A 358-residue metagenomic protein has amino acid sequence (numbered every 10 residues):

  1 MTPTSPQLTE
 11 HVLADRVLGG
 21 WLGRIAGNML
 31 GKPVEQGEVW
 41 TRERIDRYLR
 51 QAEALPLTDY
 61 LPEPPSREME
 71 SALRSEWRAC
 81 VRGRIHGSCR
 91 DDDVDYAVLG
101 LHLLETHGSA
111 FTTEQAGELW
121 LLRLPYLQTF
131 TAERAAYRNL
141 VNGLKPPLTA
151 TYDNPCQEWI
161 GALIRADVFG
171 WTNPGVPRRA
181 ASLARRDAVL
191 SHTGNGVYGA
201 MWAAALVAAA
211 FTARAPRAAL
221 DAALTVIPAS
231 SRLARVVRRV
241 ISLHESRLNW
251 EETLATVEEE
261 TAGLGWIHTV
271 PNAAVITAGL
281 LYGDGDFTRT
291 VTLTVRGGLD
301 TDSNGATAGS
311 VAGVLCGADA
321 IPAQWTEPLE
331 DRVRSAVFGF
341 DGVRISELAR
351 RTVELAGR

Functional and structural regions predicted by a protein language model:
M1-R358: Structured, active/binding-site neighborhoods that engage oxygen-rich ligands
